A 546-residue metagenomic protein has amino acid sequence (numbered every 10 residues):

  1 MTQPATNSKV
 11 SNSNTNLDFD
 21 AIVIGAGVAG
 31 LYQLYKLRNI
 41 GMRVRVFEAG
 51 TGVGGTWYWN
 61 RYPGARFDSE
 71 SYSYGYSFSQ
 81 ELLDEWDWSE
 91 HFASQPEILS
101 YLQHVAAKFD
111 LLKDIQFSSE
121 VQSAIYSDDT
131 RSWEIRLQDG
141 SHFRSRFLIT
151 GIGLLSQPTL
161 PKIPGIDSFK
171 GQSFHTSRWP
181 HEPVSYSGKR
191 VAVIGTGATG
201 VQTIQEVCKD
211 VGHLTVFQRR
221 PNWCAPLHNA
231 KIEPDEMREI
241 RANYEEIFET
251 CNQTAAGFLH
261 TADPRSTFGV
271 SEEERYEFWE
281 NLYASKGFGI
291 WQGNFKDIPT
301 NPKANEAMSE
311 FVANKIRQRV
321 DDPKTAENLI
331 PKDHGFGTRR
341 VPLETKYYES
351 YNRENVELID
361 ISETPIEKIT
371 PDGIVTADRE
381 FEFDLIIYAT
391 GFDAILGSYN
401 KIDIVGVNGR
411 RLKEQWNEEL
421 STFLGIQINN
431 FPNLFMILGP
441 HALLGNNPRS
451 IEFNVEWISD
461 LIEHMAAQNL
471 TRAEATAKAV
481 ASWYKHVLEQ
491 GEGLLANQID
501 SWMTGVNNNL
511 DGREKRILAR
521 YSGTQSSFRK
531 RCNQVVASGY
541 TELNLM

Functional and structural regions predicted by a protein language model:
T2-A21, A26-I166, E182-Y186, T196 (+2 more regions): N-terminal FAD-binding dinucleotide-binding subdomain shared by FAD-dependent oxidases/monooxygenases
K170: Active-site-adjacent "gating/activation" loops or surface patches in catalytic cores
S173: Conserved active-site neighborhood of enzyme catalytic/cofactor-binding cores
T176-R178: Active-site glycine-rich loop that binds ribose-phosphate moieties when present
K189-A192: The substrate-binding groove and active-site-proximal loops of carbohydrate-active enzymes, especially glycoside
I204: Ligand/cofactor pocket segment of small-molecule handling proteins
